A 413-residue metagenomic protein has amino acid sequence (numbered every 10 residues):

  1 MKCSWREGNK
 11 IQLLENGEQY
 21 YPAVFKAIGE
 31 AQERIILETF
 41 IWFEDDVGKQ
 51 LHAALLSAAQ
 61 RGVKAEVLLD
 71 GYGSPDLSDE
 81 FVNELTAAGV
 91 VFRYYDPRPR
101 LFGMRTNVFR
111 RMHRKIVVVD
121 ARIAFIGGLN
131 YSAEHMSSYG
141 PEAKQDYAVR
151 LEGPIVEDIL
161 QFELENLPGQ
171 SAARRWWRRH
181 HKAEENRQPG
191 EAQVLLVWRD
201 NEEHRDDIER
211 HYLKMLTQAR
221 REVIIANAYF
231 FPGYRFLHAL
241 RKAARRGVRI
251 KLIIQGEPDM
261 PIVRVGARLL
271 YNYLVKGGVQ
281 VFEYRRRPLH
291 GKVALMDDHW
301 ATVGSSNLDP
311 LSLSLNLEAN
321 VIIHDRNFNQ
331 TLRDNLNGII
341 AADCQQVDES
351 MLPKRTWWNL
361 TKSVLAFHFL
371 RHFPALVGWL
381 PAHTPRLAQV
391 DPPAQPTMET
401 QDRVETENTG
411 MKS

Functional and structural regions predicted by a protein language model:
M1-S413: Charged, low-complexity intrinsically disordered terminal segments
